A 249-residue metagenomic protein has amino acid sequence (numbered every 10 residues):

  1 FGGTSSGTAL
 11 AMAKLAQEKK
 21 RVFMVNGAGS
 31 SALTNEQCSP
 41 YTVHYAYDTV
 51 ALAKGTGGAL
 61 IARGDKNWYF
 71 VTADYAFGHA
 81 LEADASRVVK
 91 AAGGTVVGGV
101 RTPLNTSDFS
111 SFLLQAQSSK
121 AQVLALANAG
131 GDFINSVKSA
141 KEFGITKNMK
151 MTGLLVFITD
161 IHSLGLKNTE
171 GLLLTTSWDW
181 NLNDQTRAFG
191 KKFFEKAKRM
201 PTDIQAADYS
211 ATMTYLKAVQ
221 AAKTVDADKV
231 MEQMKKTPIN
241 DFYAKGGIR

Functional and structural regions predicted by a protein language model:
F1-R249: Extracytosolic ligand-binding ectodomains
